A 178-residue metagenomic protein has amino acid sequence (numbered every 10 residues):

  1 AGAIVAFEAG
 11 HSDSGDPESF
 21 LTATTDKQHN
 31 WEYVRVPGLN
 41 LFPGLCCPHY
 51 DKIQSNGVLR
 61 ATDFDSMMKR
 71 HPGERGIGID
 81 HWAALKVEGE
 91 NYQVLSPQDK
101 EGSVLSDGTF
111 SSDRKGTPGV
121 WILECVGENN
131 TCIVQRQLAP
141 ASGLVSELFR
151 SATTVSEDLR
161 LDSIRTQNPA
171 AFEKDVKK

Functional and structural regions predicted by a protein language model:
A1-E8: Catalytic nucleophile loop
S12-K178: C-terminal and late-domain segments of enzyme folds
